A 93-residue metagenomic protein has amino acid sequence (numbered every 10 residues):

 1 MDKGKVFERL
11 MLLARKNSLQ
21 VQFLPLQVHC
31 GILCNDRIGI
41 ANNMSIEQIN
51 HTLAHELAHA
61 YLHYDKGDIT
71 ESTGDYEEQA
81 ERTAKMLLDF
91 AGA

Functional and structural regions predicted by a protein language model:
M1-A93: Active-site hotspot residues in diverse enzymes, especially metal/ion-binding acidic/histidine motifs
